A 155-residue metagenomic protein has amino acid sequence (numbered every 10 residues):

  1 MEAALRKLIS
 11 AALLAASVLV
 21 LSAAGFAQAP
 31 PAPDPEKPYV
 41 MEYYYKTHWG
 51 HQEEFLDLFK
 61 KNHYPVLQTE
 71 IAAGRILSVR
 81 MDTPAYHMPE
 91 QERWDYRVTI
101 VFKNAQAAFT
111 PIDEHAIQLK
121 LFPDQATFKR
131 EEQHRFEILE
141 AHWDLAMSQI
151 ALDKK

Functional and structural regions predicted by a protein language model:
M1-K7: N-terminal secretory signal peptides that target proteins for export/translocation
L5, A12, F59, H63: Short amphipathic alpha-helical/adjacent loop interface patches that line ligand and macromolecule-binding sites
A11-S22: Bacterial N-terminal signal peptides
A23-A27: Sec/Tat signal peptide C-region and signal peptidase I cleavage site
Q28, V40-M41, R80-A85: Short structured motifs
P30-D34, P65, T69-L77, Q91-R93 (+2 more regions): An amphipathic, aromatic/His-enriched active-site/gating alpha helix that lines ligand/cofactor pockets
P35-G50: Acidic/histidine-rich, surface-exposed loop or edge segments in extracytoplasmic proteins
H48-Q91: N-terminal, post-signal-peptide region of Sec/Tat-exported proteins
